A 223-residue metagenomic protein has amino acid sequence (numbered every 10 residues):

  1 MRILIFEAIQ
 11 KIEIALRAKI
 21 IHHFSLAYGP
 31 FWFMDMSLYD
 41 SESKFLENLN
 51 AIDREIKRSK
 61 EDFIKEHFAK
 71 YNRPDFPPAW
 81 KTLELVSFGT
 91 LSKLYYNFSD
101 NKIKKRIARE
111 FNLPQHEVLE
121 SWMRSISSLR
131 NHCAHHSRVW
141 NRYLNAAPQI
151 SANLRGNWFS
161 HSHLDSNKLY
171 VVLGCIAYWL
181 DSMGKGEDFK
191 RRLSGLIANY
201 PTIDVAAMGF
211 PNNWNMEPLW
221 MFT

Functional and structural regions predicted by a protein language model:
M1-T223: Long, contiguous internal "core" modules enriched in hydrophobic/ aromatic residues
